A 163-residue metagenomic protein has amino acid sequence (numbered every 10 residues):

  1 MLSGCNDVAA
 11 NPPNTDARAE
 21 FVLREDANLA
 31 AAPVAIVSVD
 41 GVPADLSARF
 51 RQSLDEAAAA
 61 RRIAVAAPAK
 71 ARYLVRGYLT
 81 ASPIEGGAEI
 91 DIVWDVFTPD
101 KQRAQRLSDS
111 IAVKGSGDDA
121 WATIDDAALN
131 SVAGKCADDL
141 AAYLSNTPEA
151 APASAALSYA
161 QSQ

Functional and structural regions predicted by a protein language model:
L2-G4: C-terminal motif of bacterial Sec signal peptides marking the signal peptidase cleavage site
N6-E20, V113-Q163: C-terminal/domain-edge helix-coil "capping" segments
N14-A35: Post-signal peptide N-terminal segment of mature Sec-exported envelope proteins
A30-A32, A59-R61, A71-V75, A88-I92 (+1 more regions): Envelope-exposed proteins and targeting segments
P33-A59: An acidic helix/loop motif centered on a single conserved Asp/Glu that marks catalytic or ligand-interacting sites
S47, R51, D55, D91-W94 (+2 more regions): Extracytoplasmic/secreted envelope proteins and their assembly/folding machinery, especially bacterial periplasmic
V65-P83: A short, hydrophobic beta-strand-centered structural micro-motif
P83-S116: Amphipathic beta-strand/beta-sheet edge segments enriched in Tyr/Trp
